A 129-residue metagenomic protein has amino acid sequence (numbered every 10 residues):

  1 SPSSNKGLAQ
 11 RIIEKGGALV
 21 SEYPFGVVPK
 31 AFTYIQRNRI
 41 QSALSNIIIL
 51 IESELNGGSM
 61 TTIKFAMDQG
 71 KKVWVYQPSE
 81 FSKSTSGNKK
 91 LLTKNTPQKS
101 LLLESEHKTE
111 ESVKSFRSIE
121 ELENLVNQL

Functional and structural regions predicted by a protein language model:
S1-L129: Glycine-biased, small-residue-rich flexible motifs in mid-sequence functional cores and linkers
